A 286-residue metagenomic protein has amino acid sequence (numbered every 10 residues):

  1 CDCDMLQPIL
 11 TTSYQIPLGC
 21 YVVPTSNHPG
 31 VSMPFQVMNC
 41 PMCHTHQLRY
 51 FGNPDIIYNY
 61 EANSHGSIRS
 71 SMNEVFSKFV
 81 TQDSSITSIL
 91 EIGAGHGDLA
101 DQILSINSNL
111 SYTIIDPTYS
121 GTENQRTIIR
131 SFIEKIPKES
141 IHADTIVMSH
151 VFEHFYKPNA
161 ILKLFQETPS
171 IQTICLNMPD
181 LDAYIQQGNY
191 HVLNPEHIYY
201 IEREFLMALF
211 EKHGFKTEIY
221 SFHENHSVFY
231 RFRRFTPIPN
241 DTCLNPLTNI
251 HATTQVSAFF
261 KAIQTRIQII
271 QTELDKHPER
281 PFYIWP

Functional and structural regions predicted by a protein language model:
C1-C20, Y156-N159, Q166, S170 (+1 more regions): Non-catalytic N-terminal targeting/anchoring module and adjacent flexible stem/linker that precedes the structured
C1-I68, R231-R234: N-terminal juxtadomain amphipathic helix that follows a signal peptide/anchor or precedes a small N-terminal auxiliary
P8-S13, F215-N225: Conserved S-adenosyl-L-methionine
L10-S13, Y21, Q125-R126, Q186-N189: Short aromatic-enriched loop/helix-cap "lid" or pocket-rim segments at secondary-structure transitions that line
N59-N73, I250-A262: Class I SAM-dependent methyltransferase Rossmann-like catalytic core, especially the SAM/SAH-binding loop
E61-H65, Y190-E196: Short glycine-enriched, charge-decorated loop/helix-capping segments at active-site entrances that position
S77-G188, P195-F215, F232-R234: Conserved SAM-binding loop
K78-F79, Q102, Y230-W285: Hydrophobic, well-ordered beta-alpha structural blocks that scaffold small-molecule cofactor pockets
